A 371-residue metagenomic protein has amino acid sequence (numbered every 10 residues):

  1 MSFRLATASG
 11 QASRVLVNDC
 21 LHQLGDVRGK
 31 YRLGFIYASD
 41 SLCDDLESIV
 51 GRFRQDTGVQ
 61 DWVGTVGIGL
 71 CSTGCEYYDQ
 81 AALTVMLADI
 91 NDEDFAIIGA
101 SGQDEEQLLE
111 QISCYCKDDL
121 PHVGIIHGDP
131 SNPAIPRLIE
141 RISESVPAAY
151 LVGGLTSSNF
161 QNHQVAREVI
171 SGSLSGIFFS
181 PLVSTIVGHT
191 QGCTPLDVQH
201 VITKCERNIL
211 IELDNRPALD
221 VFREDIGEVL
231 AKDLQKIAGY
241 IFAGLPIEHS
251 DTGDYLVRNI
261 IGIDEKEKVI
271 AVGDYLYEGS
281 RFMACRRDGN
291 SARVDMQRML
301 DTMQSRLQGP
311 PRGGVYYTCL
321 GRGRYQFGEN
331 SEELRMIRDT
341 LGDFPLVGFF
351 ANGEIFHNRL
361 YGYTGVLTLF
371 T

Functional and structural regions predicted by a protein language model:
M1-D56, Q60-D61, T65-G314, C319-F327 (+2 more regions): Small-residue-enriched flexible segments
